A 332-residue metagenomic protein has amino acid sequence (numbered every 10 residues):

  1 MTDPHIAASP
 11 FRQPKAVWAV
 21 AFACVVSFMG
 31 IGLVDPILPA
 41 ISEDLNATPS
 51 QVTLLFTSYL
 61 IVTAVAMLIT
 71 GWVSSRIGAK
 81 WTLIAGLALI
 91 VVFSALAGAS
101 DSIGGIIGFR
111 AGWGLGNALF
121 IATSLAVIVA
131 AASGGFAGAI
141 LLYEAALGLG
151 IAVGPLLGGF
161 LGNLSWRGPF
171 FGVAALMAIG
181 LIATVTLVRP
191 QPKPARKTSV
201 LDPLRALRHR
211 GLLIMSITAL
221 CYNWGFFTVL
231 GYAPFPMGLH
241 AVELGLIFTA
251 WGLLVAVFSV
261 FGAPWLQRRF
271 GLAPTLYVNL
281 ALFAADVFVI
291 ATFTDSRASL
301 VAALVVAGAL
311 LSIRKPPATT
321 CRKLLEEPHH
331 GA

Functional and structural regions predicted by a protein language model:
D3-F11, R189-S216: Juxtamembrane intracellular "pre-TM" segments in multi-pass secondary transporters
N46, G78, A99-G105, S133 (+1 more regions): Helix-breaking motifs and short loop linkers at transmembrane-helix boundaries and internal kinks in secondary membrane
A64-G104: Conserved MFS/SLC helix-loop-helix module at the cytosolic interface between two early adjacent transmembrane helices
M67-G78, F258-L272: Helix-to-loop junctions at the C-terminal end of transmembrane segments in multipass secondary transporters
L89, F93, G104-G112, A298-V306: Paired small-residue
G105, G134, L141-V185: Helix-loop-helix hairpin linking two adjacent transmembrane segments in secondary transporters
F109-L149: Cytoplasmic helix-loop-helix junction between adjacent transmembrane helices in 12-TM secondary transporters
A273-A318: C-terminal transmembrane helical hairpin of 12-TM major facilitator-type secondary transporters
